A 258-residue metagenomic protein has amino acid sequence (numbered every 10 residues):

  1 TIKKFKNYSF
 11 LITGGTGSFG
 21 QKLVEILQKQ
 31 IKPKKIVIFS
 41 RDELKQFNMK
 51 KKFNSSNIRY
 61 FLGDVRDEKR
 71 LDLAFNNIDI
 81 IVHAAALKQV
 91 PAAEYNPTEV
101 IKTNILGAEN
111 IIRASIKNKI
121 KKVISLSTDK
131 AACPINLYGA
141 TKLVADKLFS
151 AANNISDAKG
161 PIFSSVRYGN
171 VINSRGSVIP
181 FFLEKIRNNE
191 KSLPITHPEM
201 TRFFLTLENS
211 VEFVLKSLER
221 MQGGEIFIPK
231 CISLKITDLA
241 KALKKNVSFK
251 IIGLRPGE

Functional and structural regions predicted by a protein language model:
Y8-Q30: N-terminal Rossmann NAD(P)H-binding glycine-rich loop of SDR-like oxidoreductase domains
I12, F75, D79-V82, I124: N-terminal Rossmann-like NAD(P) cofactor-binding module of classical short-chain dehydrogenase/reductase
I31-K45: Conserved glycine-rich Rossmann-like NAD(P)H-binding loop of the short-chain dehydrogenase/reductase
S40, F61-L62, K102, I251: Conserved residues in the N-terminal Rossmann fold of short-chain dehydrogenase/reductase
R59-I80: Conserved Rossmann-fold cofactor-binding substructure of NAD(P)-dependent oxidoreductases
H83, L87-L143, K147, A151: Conserved Rossmann-fold NAD(P)-dependent oxidoreductase catalytic core, especially the SDR/UDP-sugar
L137-Y138, L143-M221, F227, I232-N246: NAD(P)-dependent short-chain dehydrogenase/reductase
V247-E258: Terminal hydrophobic/aromatic helix or amphipathic segment near a protein terminus
